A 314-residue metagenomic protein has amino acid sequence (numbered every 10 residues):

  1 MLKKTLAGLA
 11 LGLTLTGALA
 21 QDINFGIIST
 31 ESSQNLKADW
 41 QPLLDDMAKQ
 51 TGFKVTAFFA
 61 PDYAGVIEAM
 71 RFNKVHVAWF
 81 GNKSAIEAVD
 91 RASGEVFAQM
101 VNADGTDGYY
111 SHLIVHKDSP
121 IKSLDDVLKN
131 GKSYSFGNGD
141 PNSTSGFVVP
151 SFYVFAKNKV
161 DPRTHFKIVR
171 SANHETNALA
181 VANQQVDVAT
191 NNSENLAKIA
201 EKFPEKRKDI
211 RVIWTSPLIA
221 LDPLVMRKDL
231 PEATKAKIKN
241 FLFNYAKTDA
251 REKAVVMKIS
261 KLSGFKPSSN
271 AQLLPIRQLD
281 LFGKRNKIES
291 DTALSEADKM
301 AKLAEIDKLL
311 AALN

Functional and structural regions predicted by a protein language model:
M1-L9: Bacterial N-terminal signal peptides that target proteins for export
T14-A20: Sec/Tat signal peptide C-region and signal peptidase I cleavage site
Q21-A48, A60, Y110-L179: Bilobed "Venus flytrap"/periplasmic-binding protein-like clamshell domains and structurally analogous long
N24, I28-S29, L36, N102-H112 (+2 more regions): Periplasmic-binding protein-like
E31-S32, L36-P42, K237-N314: An extracytoplasmic/periplasmic, membrane-proximal ligand-sensing/linker region
K49-F59, K157-S171, Q185, E205-D209 (+1 more regions): A local structural motif
A64-A78, R91, Y109, H174-A189: Short helices/loops that flank or line small-molecule/ion binding pockets
W79-A92, F155-A156, A182-N183, D187-K208 (+1 more regions): A ligand-binding cleft/hinge motif common to bilobed small-molecule-binding domains
